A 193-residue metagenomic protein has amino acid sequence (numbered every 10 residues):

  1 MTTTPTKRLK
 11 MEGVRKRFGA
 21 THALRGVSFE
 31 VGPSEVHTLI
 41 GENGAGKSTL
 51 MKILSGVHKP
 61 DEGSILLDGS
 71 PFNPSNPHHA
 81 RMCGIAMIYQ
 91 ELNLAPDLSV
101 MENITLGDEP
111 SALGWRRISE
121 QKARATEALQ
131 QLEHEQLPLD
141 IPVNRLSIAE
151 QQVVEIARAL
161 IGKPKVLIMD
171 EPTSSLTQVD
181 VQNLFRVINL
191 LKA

Functional and structural regions predicted by a protein language model:
T2-A193: Glycine-rich phosphate-binding loops of nucleotide-dependent enzymes
